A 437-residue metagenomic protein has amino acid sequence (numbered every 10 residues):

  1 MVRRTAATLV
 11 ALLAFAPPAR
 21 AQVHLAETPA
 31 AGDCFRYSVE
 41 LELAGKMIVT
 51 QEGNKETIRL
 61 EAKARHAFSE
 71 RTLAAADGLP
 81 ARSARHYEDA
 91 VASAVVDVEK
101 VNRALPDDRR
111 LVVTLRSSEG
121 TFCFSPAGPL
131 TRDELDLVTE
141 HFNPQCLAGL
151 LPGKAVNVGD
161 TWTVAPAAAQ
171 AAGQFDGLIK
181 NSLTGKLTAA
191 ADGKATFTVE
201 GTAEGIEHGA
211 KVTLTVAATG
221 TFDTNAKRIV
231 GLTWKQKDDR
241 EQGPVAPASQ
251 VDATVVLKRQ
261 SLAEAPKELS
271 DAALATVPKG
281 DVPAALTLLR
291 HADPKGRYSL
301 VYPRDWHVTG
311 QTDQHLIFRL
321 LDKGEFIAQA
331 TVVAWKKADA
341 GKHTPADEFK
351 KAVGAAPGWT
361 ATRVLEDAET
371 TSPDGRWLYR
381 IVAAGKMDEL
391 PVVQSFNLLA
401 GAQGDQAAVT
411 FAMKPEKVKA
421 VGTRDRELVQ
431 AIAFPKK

Functional and structural regions predicted by a protein language model:
M1-R4: Positively charged n-region of N-terminal signal peptides that target proteins for export
A6-A16: Bacterial N-terminal signal peptides
A21-I317, E325, A334-K336, D347-K351 (+4 more regions): Signature of exported/secreted
G201, L320, G385: Flexible glycine-/small-residue-rich
L232, Q329-T331, Q394-F396, G404-P415: Short, well-ordered beta-strand elements
A340-T344: Short, conserved charged micro-motifs
D347-Q403: Signature of long, low-cysteine stretches enriched in small and polar/charged residues
E416-V421: Short, exposed beta-strand-loop hairpins at the edges of beta-sheets in extracellular/periplasmic proteins
